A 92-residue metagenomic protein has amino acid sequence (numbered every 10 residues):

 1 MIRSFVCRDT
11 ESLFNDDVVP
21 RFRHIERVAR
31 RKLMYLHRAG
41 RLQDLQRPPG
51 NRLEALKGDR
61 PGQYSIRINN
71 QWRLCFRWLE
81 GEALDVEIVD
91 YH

Functional and structural regions predicted by a protein language model:
M1, V18, R41, P49-R52 (+1 more regions): Glycine-rich, flexible loop/turn motifs
M1-K32: Arg/Lys-rich, positively charged N-terminal/basic patches that mediate binding to nucleic acids
R27-A29, P49, N70: Short alpha-helical segments used as structural interaction elements across diverse proteins
L36: Conserved phosphate-interacting/catalytic interface
R41-Y64: A short, surface-exposed loop/turn module that caps and links secondary-structure elements
K57, Y64-H92: Enriched for short, Lys/Arg-rich terminal
